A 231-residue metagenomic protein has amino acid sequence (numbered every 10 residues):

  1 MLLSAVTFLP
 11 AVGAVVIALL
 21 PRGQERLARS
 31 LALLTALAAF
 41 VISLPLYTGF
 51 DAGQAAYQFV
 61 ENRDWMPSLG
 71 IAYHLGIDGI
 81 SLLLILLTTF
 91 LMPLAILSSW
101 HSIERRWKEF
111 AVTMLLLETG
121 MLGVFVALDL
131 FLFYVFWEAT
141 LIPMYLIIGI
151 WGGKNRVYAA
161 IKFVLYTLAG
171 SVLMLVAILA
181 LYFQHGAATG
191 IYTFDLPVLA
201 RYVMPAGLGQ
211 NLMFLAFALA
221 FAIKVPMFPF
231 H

Functional and structural regions predicted by a protein language model:
M1-L2, I17-V112, A187-M204: Transmembrane helix-loop-helix hairpins at membrane boundaries of multipass inner-membrane proteins
M1-L9, I77-T88, L130-P143, Q210-F221: Structural signature of hydrophobic alpha-helical transmembrane segments
L9, G13-V16, L31, T35-A38 (+8 more regions): Hydrophobic residues within membrane-embedded alpha-helical segments of Major Facilitator Superfamily
V12, T140, P226: Active-site His/Glu-centered metal-binding helix of metallohydrolases
A14-L19, L44, P93-L97, T119-G123 (+2 more regions): Alpha-helical transmembrane segments of multipass membrane proteins
V15-P21, L97-R106, Y145-K154, L219 (+1 more regions): Helix-loop junctions at the membrane interface of multi-pass solute transporters
G23-E25, V112-L116, G120-G209: Alpha-helical multi-pass transmembrane bundles of energy-transducing inner-membrane proteins
A159, L212-H231: Short helix-boundary/re-entrant hairpin motifs in multi-pass inner-membrane proteins
